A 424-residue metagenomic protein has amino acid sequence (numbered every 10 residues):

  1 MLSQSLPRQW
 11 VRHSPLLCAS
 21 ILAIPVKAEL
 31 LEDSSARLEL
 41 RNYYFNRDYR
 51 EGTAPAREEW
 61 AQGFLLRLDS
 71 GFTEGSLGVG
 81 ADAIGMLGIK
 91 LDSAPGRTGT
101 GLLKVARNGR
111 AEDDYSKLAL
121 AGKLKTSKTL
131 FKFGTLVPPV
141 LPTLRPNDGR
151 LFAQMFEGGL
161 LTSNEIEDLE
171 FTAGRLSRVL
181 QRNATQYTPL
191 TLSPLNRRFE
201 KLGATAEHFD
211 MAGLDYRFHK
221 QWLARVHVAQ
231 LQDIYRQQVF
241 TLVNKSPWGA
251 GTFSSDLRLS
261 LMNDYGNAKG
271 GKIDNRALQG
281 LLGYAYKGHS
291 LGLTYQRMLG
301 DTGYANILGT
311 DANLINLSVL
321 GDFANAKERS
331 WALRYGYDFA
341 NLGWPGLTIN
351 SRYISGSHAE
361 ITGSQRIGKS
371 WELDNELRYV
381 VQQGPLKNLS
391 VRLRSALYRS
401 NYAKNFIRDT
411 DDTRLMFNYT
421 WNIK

Functional and structural regions predicted by a protein language model:
A28-E29, S70-F72, K123-T126, S163-E165 (+9 more regions): Residue-level signature of outer-membrane beta-barrel architecture
E32, A56-F64, D114-L118, A153-E157 (+6 more regions): Residues that define the transmembrane beta-barrel architecture of outer-membrane proteins
A36, G75-V79, K128-K132, D168-T172 (+8 more regions): Repeated loop/turn-to-beta-strand initiation elements of outer-membrane beta-barrel proteins
L40-Y44, F131-P146, F171-A173, A212 (+4 more regions): Transmembrane beta-strand segments that form the barrel wall of outer-membrane beta-barrel proteins
L68-G99, G109-P189, L214-F218, S290-D301: Outer membrane beta-barrel
I89-L91, T172-P194, T205, G251-A326 (+2 more regions): Outer-membrane beta-barrel translocator/channel fold
T126, P138, G149-A153, R178-R182 (+6 more regions): Solvent-exposed loop/turn segments connecting transmembrane beta-strands in outer-membrane beta-barrel proteins
A212, L333, N375-L377, D409-K424: Outer-membrane beta-barrel "beta-signal"
